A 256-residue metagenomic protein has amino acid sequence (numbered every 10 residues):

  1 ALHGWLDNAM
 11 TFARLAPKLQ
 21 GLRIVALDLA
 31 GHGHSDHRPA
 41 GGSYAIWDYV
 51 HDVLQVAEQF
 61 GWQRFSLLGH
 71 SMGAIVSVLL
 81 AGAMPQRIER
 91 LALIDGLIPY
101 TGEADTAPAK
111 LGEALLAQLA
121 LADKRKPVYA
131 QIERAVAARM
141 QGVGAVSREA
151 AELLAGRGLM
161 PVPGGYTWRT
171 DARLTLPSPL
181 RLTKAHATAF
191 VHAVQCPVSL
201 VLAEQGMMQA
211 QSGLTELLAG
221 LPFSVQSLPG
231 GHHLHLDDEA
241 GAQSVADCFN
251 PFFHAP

Functional and structural regions predicted by a protein language model:
A1-H37, F253: Conserved HGGG/HGGXW glycine-rich cap/lid loop of the alpha/beta-hydrolase fold
D7-N8, H32-S35, P99, M208 (+1 more regions): Active-site loop signature of alpha/beta-hydrolase-fold enzymes
A16, V25-L68, D247: Active-site loop/oxyanion-hole signature of alpha/beta-hydrolase fold enzymes
W62-A107: Conserved hydrolase catalytic core segment
I94-V128: A catalytic-pocket lid/entrance helix-loop region that shapes and gates access to the active site across common
D123-R181: Conserved alpha/beta-hydrolase catalytic His-Asp/Glu region
A193-G231: Conserved loop-alpha-helix segment in the C-terminal half of the alpha/beta-hydrolase fold that carries the catalytic
G230-A242: Catalytic histidine-centered segment of alpha/beta-hydrolase-like enzymes
